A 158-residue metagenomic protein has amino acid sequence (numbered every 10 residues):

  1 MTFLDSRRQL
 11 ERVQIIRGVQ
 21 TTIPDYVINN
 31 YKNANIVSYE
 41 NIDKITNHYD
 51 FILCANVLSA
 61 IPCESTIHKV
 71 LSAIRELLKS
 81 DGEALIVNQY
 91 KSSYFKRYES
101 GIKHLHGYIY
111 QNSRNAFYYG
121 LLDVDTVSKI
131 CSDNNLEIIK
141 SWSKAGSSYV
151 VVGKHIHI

Functional and structural regions predicted by a protein language model:
M1-K44, E83-I158: Class I (Rossmann-like) S-adenosyl-L-methionine-dependent methyltransferase catalytic domain, capturing the SAM-binding
K44-I45, L77: Generic structural signal for beta-strand residues in well-ordered domains
Y49-D50: Local beta-strand N-terminus motif with an aromatic residue
L53-N56: A conserved beta-strand element that flanks and buttresses the S-adenosyl-L-methionine
S59-C63: A short His-aromatic
T66-E83: A short glycine-rich, Lys/Arg-flanked "PGG" loop and its adjoining helix->strand segment in the class I
